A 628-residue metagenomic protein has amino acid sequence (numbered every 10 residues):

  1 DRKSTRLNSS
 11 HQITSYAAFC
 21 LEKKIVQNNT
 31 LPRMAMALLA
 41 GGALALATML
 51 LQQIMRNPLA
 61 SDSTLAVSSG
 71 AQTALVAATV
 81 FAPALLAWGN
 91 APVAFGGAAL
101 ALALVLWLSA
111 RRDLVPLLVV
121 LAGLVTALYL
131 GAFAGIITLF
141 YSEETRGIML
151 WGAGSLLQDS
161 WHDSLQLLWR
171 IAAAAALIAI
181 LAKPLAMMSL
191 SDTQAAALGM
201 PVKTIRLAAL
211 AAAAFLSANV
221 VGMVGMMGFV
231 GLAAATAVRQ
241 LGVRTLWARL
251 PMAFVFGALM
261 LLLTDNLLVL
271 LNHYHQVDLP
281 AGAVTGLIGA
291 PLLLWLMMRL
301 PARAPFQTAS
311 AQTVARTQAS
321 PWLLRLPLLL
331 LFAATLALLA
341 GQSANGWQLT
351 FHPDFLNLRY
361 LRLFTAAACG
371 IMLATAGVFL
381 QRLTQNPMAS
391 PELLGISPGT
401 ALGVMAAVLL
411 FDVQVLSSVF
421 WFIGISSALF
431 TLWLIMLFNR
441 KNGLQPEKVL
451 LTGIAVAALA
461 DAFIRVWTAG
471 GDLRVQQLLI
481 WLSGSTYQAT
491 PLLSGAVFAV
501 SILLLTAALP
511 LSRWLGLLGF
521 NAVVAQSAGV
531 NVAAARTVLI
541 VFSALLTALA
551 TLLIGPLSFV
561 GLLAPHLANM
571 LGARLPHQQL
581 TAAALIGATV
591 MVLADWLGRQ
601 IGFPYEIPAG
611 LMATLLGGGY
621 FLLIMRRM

Functional and structural regions predicted by a protein language model:
D1-R6, S15, K24-M628: Alpha-helical transmembrane segments in inner-membrane proteins
H11-Q12: Low-complexity, intrinsically disordered or signal/transmembrane-proximal segments
